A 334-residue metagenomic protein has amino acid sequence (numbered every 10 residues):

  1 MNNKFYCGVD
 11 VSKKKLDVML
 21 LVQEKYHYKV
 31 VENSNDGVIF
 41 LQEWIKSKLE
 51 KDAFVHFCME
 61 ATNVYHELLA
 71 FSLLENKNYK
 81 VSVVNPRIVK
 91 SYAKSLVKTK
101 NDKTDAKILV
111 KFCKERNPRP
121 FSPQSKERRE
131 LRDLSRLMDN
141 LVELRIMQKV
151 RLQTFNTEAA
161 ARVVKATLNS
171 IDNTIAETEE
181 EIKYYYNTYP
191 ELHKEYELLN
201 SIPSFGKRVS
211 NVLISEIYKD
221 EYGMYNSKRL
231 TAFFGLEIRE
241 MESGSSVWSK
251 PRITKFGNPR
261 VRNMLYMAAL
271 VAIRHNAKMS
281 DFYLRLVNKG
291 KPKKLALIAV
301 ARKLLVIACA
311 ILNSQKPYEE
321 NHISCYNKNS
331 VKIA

Functional and structural regions predicted by a protein language model:
M1-K165, N169-D172: Phosphate- and other anionic-substrate recognition elements at nucleic-acid/protein interfaces
L49, P120-D133, N156, S249-R252 (+1 more regions): Short, solvent-exposed helix-loop connector elements
V110-K114, S135-M138, V142-R145, K149 (+3 more regions): Short, amphipathic alpha-helical segments that act as regulatory/interfacial helices in nucleotide-processing proteins
R116-P120, K149, K219-Y222, A272-K278 (+1 more regions): Short helix-capping/linker segments at secondary-structure and domain boundaries
T154-R208, E216-I217, N276: Helix-hairpin-helix/helix-loop-helix acidic hairpins
N211-K289, K293, K328-A334: Phosphate-backbone recognition surface of nucleic-acid-processing proteins
K289-A334: Basic, amphipathic alpha-helical segments enriched in Lys/Arg and hydrophobic/aromatic residues
